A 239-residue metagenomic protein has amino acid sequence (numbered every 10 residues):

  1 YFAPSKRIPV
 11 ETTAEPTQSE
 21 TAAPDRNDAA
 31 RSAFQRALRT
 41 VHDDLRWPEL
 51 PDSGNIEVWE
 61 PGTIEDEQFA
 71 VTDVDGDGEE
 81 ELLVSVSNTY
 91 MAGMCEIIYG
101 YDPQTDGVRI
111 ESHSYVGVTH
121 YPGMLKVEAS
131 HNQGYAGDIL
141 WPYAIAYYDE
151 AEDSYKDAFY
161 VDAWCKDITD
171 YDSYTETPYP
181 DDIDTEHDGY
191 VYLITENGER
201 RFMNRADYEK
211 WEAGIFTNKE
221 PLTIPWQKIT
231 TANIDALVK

Functional and structural regions predicted by a protein language model:
P4, I8-P9, A23-T40, S130-K239: Acidic, small-residue rich beta-repeat scaffolds with periodic aromatic anchors
T13-T21: Ser/Thr-rich, Proline-interspersed low-complexity disordered segments
A23-T63, T105-G117, T230-A232: Blade-edge motifs of beta-propeller repeat domains
E65-V74, V116-K126: Beta-propeller blade termini
G76-V86, G123-H131: Acidic/hydrophobic-patterned starts of short beta strands in beta-sheet-rich repeat architectures
Y90-M94, G137-L140: Short, solvent-exposed loop/turn segments at conserved positions within beta-propeller repeat blades
G93-E111, A146-E150: Beta-propeller blade repeat segments, especially FG-GAP/WD-type strand-to-loop junctions in 6- to 7-bladed propeller
